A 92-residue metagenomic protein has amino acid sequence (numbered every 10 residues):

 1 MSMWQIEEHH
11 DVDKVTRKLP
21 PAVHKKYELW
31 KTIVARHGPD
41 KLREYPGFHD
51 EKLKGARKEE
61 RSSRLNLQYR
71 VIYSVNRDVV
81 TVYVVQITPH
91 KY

Functional and structural regions predicted by a protein language model:
M1-L67, V75-Y92: Basic, Lys/Arg-enriched alpha-helical interface segments
V71: NAD-dependent ADP-ribosyltransferases
